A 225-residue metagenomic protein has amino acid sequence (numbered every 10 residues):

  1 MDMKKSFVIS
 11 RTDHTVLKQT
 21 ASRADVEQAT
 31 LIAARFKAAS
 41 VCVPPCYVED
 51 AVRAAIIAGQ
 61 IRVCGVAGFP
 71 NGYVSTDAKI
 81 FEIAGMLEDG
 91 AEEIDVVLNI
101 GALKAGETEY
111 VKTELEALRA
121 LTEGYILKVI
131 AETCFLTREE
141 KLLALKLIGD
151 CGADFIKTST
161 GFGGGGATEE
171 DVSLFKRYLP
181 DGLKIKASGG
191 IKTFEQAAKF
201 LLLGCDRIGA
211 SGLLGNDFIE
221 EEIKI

Functional and structural regions predicted by a protein language model:
M1-E88, L142-L143, L147-D150: Conserved N-terminal beta1-alpha1 strand-loop-helix module at the mouth
V8-V16, A39-V43, R62-G68, I94-V96 (+4 more regions): Hydrophobic faces of well-ordered beta-strands that scaffold small-molecule active sites in alpha/beta enzyme cores
T15, F36, A58, D89-G90 (+7 more regions): Change "in soluble alpha/beta enzymes" to "in soluble alpha/beta proteins
T30, A34-D50, F69, I94-K112 (+1 more regions): Glycine-rich, proline-tolerant flexible connector loops at the mouths of alpha/beta enzymes
P45, E49-N71, G106-T133, G166-T193 (+1 more regions): Alpha-helix-loop-beta-strand connector modules within alpha/beta enzyme cores
V52-R53, N71-G85, L136-L147, E170-R177 (+3 more regions): Catalytic cores of alpha/beta
G65-F69, E88-L103, D150-G165, G189-I225: Glycine-rich phosphate-binding active-site loops on the catalytic face of alpha/beta enzymes
A78, I83-A84, E93-D154: Conserved anion-binding
